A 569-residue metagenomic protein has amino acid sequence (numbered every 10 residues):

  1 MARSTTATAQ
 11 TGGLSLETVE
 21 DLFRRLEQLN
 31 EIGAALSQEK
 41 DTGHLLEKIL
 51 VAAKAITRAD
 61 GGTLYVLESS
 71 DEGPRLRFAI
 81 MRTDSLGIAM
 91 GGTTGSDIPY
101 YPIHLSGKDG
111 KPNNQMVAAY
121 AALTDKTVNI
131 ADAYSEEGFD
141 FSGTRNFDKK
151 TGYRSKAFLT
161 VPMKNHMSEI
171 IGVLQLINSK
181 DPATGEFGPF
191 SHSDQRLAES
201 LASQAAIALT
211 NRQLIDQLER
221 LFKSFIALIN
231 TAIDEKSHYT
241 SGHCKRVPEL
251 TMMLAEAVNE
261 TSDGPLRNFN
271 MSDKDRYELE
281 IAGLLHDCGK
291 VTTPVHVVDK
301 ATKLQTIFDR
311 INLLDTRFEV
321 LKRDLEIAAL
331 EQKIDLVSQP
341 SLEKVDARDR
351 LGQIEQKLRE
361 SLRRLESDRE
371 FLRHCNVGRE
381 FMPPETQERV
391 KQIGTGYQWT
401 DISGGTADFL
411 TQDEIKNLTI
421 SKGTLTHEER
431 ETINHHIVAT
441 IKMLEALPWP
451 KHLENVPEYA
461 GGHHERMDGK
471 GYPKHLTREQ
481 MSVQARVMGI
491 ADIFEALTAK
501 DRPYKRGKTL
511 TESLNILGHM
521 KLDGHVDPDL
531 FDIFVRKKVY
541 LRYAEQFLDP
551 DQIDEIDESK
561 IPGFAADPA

Functional and structural regions predicted by a protein language model:
M1-K48, A55-I56, L214-L228, L410-D413: Signal-transmission linkers at sensory-effector interfaces
A2-T18, D140-F141, K149, Y153-R154 (+5 more regions): Regulatory loop-to-helix N-cap segments in sensory/regulatory domains that couple ligand/signal detection
G12, L123-T127, V173-L174, R196-L218 (+6 more regions): Signal-transmission/dimerization alpha-helices at domain junctions
N30, Q38-G92, K111-V117, T240-S241 (+2 more regions): Helix-loop-beta substructure at the N-terminus of cytosolic sensory domains that couple signal/ligand detection
T63-P112, S135-E136, L174, L284 (+5 more regions): GAF sensory/regulatory domain recognition with acknowledged cross-activation on helical regulatory dimers
L86-K156, T400-D401, T419-I420, T426-H427 (+2 more regions): Regulatory sensory and allosteric helical modules in signal-transduction proteins and certain transcription factors
K156-G172: A short, aliphatic-rich beta-strand micro-motif
P189-S193, I229, D299-D324, E414-L444 (+1 more regions): Divalent-cation-assisted or electrostatically stabilized phosphate/pyrophosphate-binding catalytic cores
